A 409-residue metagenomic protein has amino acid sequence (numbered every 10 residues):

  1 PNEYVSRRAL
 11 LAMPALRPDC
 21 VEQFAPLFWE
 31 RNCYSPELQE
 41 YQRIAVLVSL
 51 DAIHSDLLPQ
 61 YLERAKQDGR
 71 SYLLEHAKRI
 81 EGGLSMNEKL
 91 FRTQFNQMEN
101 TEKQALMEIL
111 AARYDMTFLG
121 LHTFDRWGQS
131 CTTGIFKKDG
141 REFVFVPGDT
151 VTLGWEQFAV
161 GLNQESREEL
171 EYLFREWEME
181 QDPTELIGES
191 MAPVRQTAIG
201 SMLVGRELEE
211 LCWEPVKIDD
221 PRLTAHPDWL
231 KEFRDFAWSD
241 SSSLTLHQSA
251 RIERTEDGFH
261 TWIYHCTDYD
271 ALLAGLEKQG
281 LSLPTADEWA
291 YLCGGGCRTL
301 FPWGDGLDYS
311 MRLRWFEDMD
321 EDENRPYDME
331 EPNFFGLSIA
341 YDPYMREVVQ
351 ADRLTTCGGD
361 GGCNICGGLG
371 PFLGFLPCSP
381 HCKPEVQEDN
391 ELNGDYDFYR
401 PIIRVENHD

Functional and structural regions predicted by a protein language model:
P1-D19, L38-S55, R64, Y72-L84: Structural detector for internal amphipathic alpha-helices that build alpha-solenoid repeat scaffolds
P1-N2, A25-L38, E63-Q67: HEAT/HEAT-like alpha-solenoid repeats
M86-G134: Charged, compositionally biased non-catalytic regions
M86-Q94, T101, I187, E210-L211 (+5 more regions): Disulfide-stabilized, aromatic/cysteine-rich ligand-recognition loop
M116-L186: Extended, Lys/Arg-enriched charged tracts that mediate electrostatic binding to polyanionic substrates
C131-T133, D139, Y172-C297, N333-G336: Short aromatic-cysteine micro-motif
R251, T255-G368: Functional-site microenvironments in short loops/helix caps that host divalent-cation chemistry
